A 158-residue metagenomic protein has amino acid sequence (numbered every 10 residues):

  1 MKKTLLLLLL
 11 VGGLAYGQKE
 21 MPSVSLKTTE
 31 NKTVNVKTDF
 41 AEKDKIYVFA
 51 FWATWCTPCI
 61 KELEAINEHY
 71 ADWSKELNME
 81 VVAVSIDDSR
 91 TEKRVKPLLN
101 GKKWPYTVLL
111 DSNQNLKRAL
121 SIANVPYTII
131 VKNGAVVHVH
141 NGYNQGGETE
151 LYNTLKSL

Functional and structural regions predicted by a protein language model:
T4-G13: Sec-dependent N-terminal signal peptides
Y16-K19: Boundary of Sec targeting at the N-terminus
S25-I46: A short beta-strand-turn-helix
D44-Y47, F51-W55, N124: Short pre-active-site segment immediately N-terminal to redox-active cysteine/selenocysteine motifs in thiol-based
V48-F49, V81, T128: Hydrophobic beta-strand anchors of alpha/beta hydrolase catalytic cores
K61-G101, N115-L116: Structural microenvironment flanking redox-active thiols in thiol-disulfide oxidoreductases
K96-V131: Short, internal strand/loop/helix patches that form the active-site neighborhood or redox-interaction surface
I129-L158: Thiol-/selenol-based redox modules, centered on thioredoxin-like and closely related oxidoreductase domains
